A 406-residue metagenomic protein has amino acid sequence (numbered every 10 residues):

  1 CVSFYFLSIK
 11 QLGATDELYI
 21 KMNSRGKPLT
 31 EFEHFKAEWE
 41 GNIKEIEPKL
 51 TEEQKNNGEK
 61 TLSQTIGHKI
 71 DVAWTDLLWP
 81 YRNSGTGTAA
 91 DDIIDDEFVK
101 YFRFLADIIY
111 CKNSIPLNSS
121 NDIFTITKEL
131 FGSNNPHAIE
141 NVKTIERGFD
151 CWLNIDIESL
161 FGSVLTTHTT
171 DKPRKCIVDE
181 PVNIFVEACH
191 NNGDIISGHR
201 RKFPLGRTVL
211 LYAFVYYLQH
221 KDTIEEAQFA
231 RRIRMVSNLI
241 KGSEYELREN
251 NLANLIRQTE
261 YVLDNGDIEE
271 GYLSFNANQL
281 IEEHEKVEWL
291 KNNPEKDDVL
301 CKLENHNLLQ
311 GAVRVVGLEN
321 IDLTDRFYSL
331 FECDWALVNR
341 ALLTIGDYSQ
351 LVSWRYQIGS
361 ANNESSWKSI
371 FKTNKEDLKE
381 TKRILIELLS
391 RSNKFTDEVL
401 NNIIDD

Functional and structural regions predicted by a protein language model:
C1-D406: Flexible coil/loop and intrinsically disordered segments
